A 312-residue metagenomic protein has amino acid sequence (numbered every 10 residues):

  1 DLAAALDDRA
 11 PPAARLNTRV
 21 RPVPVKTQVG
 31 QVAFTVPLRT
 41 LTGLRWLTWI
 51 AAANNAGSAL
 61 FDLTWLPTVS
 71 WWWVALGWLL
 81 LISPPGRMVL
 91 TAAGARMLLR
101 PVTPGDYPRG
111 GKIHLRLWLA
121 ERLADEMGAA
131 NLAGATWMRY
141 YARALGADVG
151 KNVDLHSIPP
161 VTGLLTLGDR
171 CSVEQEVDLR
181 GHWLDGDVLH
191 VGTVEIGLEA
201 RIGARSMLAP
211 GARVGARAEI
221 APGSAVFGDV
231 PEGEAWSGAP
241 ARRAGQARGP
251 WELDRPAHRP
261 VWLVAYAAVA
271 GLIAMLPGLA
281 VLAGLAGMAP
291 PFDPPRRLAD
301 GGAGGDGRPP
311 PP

Functional and structural regions predicted by a protein language model:
D1-A3: AMP-binding/adenylate-forming catalytic domain of the ANL superfamily
D7, P12-G146, E232-P312: Terminal amphipathic alpha-helical/low-complexity segments used for targeting or macromolecular assembly
A142-A144, D148-R243: Structural signal for interior beta-strand "rungs" in well-ordered beta-sheet cores of soluble enzyme domains
